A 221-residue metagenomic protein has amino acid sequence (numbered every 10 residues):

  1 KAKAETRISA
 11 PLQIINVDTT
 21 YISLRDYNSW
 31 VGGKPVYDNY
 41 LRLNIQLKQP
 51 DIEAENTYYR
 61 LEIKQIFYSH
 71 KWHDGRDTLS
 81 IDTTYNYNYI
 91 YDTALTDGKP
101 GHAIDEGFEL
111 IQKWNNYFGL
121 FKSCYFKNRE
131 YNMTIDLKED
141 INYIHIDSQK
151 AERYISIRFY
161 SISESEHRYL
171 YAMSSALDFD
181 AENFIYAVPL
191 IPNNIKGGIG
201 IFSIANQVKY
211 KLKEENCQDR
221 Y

Functional and structural regions predicted by a protein language model:
K1-Y221: A sequence/structural signal for flexible, mid-protein segments enriched in small/helix-disrupting residues
